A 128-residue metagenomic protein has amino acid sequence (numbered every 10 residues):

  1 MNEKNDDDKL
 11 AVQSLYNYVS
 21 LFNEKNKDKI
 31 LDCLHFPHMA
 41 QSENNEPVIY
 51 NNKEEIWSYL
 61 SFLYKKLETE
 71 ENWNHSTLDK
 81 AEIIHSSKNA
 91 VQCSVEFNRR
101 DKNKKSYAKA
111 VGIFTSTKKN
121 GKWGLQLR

Functional and structural regions predicted by a protein language model:
M1-C33, S42: Short, low-complexity N-terminal intrinsically disordered segments enriched in polar/charged residues
Y18, I30-L31, H38, I56 (+2 more regions): Hydrophobic pocket/interface hotspot
N23, S86-K88, K118: Surface-exposed coil/turn segments at beta-strand junctions on protein surfaces, enriched
M39-N51, E68-T69: A short gly/proline-enriched turn/hairpin at secondary-structure junctions
S42, S94-V95, L127: Residue-level recognition of conserved beta-strand positions in structured domain cores
N45-P47, K104, G121: Detector for glycine-centered tight turns/loop "hinges" at secondary-structure junctions
E54-N103: Surface-exposed, charged secondary-structure patches
Y107-R128: Short beta-strand edge/turn micro-motifs at domain boundaries
